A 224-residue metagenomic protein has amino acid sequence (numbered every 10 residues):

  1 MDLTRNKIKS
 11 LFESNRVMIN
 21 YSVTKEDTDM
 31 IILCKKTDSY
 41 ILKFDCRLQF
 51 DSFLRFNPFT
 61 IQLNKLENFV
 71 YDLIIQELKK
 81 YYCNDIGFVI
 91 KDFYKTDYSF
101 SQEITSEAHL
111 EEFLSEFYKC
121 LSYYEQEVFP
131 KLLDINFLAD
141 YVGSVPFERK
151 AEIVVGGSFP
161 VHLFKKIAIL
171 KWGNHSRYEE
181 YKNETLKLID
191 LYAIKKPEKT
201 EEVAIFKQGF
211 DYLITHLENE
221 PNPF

Functional and structural regions predicted by a protein language model:
M1, R5, C34-F224: Intrinsically disordered, low-complexity regulatory regions enriched in serine/threonine/proline and acidic residues
D2-E26: Amphipathic alpha-helical segments
V23, D29-K35: Generic recognition of long tandem-repeat/solenoid scaffolds
